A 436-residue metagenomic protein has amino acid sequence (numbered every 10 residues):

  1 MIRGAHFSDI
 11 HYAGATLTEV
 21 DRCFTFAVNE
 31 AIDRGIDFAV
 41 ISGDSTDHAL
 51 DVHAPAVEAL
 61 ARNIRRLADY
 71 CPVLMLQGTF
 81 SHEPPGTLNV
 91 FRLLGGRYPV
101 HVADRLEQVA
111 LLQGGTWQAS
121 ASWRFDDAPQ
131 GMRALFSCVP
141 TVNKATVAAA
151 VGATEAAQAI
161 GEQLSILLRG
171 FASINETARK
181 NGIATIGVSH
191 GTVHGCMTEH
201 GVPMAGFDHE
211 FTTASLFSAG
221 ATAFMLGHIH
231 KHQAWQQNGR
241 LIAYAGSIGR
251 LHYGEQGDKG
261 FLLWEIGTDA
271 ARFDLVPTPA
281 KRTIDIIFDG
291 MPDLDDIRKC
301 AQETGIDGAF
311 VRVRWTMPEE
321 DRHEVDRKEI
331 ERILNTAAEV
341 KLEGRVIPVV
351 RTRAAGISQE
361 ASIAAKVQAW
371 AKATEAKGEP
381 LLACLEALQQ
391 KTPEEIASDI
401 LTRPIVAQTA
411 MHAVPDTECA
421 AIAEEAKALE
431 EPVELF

Functional and structural regions predicted by a protein language model:
M1-A5: Extreme N-terminal starter segment of soluble prokaryotic enzymes
D9, F24, A39, D44 (+8 more regions): Divalent metal-coordination and catalytic microenvironments
H11-A13, S45-T46, T79-S81, E107 (+5 more regions): Catalytic metal-binding/acid-base residues of hydrolase active sites
T16-T116, T213, F217-A221, I229: Core catalytic region of metal-dependent phosphoesterases/phosphodiesterases, especially metallo-beta-lactamase-like
V90-H209: Conserved catalytic scaffold of divalent metal-dependent phosphoesterases
G95-Y98, V193-G267: Conserved beta-sheet core of the metallophosphoesterase superfamily
Q108-M132, R240-R314: Binuclear metal-dependent phosphoesterase catalytic core
I266-F436: Accessory, non-catalytic peripheral segments of nucleic-acid enzymes
